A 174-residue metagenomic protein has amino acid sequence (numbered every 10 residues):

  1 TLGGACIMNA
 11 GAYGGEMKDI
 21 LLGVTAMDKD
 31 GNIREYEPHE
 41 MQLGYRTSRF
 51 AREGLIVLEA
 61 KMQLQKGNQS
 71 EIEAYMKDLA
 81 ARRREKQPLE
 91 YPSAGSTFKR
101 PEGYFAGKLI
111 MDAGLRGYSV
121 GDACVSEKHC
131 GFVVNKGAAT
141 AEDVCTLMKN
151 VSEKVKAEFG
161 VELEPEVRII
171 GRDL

Functional and structural regions predicted by a protein language model:
T1-L22, S93: A gly/ser-rich beta-alpha-beta helix-loop segment of oxidoreductase catalytic cores
M27-T146, N150-K154, E158, E162-L174: Phosphate/pyrophosphate- and phosphate-bearing ligand-binding catalytic cores of soluble enzymes
